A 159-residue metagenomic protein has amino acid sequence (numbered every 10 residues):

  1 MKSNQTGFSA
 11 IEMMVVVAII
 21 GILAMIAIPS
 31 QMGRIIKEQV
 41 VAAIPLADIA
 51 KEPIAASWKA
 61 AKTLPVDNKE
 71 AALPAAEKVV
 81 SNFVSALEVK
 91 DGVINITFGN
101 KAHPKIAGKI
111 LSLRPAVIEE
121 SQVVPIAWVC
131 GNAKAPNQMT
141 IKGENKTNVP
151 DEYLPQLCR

Functional and structural regions predicted by a protein language model:
M1-S3, K59-A60: Short alpha-helix boundary/capping motifs
K2, M25-I28, E52, Q122-V124 (+2 more regions): Generic detection of intrinsically disordered/low-complexity segments and helix-coil linkers/edges
K2-A42, L46, A50: N-terminal single-pass transmembrane signal-anchor helix
G33-A75: Conserved hydrophobic/amphipathic alpha-helical signal-anchor segments
K59-R159: Periplasmic/extracellular, small/polar-rich flexible segments of pilin-like filament-forming proteins
